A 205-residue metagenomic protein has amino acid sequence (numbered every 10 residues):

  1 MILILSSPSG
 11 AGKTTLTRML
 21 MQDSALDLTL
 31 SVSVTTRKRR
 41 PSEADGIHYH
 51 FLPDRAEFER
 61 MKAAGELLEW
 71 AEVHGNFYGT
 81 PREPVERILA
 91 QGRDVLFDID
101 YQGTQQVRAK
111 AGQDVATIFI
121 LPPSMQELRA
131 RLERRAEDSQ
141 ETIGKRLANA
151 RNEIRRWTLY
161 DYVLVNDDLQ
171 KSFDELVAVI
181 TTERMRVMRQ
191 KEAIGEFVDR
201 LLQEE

Functional and structural regions predicted by a protein language model:
M1-L3: Pre-Walker A (Motif I) flank of P-loop NTPase domains
S6-P8: P-loop (Walker A) phosphate-binding loop of NTP-binding proteins
A11: ATP-binding Walker
T14: Walker A/P-loop
A25-R39: Short beta-strand-centered segment that lines the nucleotide-binding/catalytic pocket of NTP-utilizing
T35-V95, Y101-Q105: ATP-dependent small-molecule kinase phosphotransfer cores that center on conserved nucleotide phosphate-binding segments
V95-Y101, K110-R134, V165-D168: Conserved phosphate-donor/acceptor-positioning beta-strand/loop module used by diverse small-molecule
E137-D138, R155-E205: NTP-dependent small-molecule kinase module
